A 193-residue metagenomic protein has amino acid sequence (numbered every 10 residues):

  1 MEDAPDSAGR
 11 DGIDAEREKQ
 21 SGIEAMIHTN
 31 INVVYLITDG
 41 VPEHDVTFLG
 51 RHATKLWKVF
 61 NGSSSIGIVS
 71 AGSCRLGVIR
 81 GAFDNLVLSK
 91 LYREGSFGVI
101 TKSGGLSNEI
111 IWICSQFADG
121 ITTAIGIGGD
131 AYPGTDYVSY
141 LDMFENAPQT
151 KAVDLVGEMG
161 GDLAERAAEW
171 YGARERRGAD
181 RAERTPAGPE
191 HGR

Functional and structural regions predicted by a protein language model:
M1-R193: Catalytic-core regions of core metabolic enzymes, especially those transforming organic acids/acyl-group intermediates
